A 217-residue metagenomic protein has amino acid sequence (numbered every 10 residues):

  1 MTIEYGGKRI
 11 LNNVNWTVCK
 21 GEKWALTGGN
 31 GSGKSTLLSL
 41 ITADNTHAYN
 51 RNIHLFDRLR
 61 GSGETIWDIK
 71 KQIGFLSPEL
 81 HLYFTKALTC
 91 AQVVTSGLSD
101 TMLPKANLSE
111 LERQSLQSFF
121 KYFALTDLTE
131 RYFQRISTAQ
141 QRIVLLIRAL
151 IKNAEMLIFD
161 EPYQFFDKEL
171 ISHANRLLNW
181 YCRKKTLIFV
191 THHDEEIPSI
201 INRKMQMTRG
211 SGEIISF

Functional and structural regions predicted by a protein language model:
I10-N13, T129: Conserved structural motif at the start of ABC-family nucleotide-binding domains
T27-G29: The feature captures the beta-strand-to-loop junction immediately N-terminal to the Walker
T42-A43: Helix-to-loop junction immediately C-terminal to a conserved catalytic motif
N52-D68: ABC ATPase NBD Q-loop/coupling interface
K71, S77-R135: ABC-family P-loop ATPase nucleotide-binding domains
L146: Hydrophobic anchor residue at the start of the ABC signature
L157-E161: Catalytic Walker B motif of ABC-type/P-loop ATPase nucleotide-binding domains
